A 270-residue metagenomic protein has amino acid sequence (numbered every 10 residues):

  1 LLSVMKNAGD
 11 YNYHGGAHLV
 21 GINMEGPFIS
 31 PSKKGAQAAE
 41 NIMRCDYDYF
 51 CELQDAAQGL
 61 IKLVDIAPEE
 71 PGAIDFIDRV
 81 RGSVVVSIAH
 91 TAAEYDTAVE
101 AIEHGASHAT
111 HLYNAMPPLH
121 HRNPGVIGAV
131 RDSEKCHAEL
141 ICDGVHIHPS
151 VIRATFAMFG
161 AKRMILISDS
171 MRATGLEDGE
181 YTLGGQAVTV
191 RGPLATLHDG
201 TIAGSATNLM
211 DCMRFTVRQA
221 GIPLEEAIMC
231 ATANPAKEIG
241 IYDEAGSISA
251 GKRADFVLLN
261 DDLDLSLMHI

Functional and structural regions predicted by a protein language model:
L1-L60: Divalent-metal coordination cores built from histidine and acidic residues
L2, M43-Y47, A67-I74, Y95 (+6 more regions): Electropositive phosphate-/nucleotide-binding environments in soluble metabolic enzymes
L2-Y13, D75-V85, P223-I228, E244: Short, electropositive alpha-helical surface patch
M24, V80, A109, T216 (+1 more regions): Conserved, mostly hydrophobic/aromatic
C51, D55-D178: Active-site core of metal-dependent hydrolases
G128-L140, G144, F156-L259: His/Asp/Glu-enriched, well-ordered alpha-helical/loop segment that forms or immediately abuts the divalent-metal
A195, D264-S266: Hydrophobic residues embedded in beta-strands of well-ordered beta-sheets
M268-I270: Conserved small/polar residues in nucleotide/adenosyl-binding loops
